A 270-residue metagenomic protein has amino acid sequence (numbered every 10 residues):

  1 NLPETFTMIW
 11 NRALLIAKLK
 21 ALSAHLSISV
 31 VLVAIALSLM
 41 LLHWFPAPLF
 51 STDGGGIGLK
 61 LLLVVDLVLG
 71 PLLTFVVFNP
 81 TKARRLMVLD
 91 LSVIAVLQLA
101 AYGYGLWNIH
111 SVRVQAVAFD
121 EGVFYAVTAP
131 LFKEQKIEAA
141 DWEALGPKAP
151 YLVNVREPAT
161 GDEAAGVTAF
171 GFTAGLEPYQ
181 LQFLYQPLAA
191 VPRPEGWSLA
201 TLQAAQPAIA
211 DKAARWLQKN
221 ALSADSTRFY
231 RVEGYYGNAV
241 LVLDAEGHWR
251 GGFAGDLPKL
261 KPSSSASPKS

Functional and structural regions predicted by a protein language model:
E4-I16: Short, Lys/Arg-rich, polar N-terminal cytosolic tail immediately upstream of the first transmembrane signal-anchor
S27, V31-F78: Membrane-embedded alpha-helical segments of integral membrane proteins
L41, T74, Y102, L106-R113: Transmembrane helix-loop junctions and nearby membrane-interface residues
V64-L72, Y125-P150: Short extracytoplasmic
P80-M87: Membrane-interface helix-boundary motifs at transmembrane edges
V88-I109: Internal/C-terminal transmembrane anchor helices
N108-V127: Alpha-helical transmembrane signal-anchor/signal-peptide segments
Q135-S270: Extracytosolic and intramembrane catalytic regions of membrane-associated proteins in envelope/secretory systems
